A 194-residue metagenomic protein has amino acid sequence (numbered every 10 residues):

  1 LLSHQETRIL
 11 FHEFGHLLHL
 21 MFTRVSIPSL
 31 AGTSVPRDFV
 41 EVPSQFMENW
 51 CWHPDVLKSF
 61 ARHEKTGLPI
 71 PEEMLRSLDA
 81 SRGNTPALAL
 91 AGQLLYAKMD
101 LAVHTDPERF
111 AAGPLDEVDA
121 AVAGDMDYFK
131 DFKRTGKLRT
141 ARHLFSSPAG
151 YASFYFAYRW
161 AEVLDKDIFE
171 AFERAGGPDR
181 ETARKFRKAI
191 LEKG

Functional and structural regions predicted by a protein language model:
L1-F11: Short pre-active-site segment immediately N-terminal to the catalytic Zn-binding motif
H4-Q5, L30-T33: Alpha-helical hydrophobic/aromatic positions enriched in membrane-embedded helices and signal peptides
L10-E13, L17-V25, G32-E41, F46-P54 (+1 more regions): C-terminal, non-catalytic "cap/extension" segments appended to globular domains
